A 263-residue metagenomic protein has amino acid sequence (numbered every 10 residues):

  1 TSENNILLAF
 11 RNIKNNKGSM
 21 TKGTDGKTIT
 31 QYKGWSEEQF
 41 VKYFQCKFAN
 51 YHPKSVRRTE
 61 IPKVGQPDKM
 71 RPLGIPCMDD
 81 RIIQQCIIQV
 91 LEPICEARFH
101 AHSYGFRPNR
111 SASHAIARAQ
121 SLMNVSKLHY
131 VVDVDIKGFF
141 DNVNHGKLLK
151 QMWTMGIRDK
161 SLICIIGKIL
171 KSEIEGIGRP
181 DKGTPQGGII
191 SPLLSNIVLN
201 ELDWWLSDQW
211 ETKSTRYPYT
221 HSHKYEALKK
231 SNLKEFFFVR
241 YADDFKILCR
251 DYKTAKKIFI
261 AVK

Functional and structural regions predicted by a protein language model:
T1-E38: Non-catalytic, polymerase-adjacent accessory regions of viral genome-replication enzymes
Q31, C77, I247-D251: Short beta-strand-to-loop capping motifs
K42-D68, M78, I82-V90, A117-S126 (+1 more regions): Reverse-transcriptase-like RNA-dependent polymerase core
E60, R98-H102, R107-R110, H114-K263: Conserved polymerase palm-domain catalytic core
P67-K69, R240-Y241: Short glycine-enriched loop/turn motifs at secondary-structure junctions
R71-L73: N-terminal core-binding DNA-recognition domain of tyrosine site-specific recombinases/integrases
Q84-Q85, Q89-H102: Electropositive, glycine- and tryptophan-enriched low-complexity nucleic-acid-binding patches
